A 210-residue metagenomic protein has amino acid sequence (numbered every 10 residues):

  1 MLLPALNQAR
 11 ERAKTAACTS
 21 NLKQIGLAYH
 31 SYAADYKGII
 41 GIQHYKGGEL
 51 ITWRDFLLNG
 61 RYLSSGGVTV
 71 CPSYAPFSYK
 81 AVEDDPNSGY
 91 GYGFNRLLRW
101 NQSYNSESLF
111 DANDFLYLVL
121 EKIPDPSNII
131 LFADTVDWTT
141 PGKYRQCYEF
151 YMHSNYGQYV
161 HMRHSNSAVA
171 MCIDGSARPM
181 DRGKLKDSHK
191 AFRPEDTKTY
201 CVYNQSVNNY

Functional and structural regions predicted by a protein language model:
M1-S20: Amphipathic alpha-helical segments typified by the pilin-like N-terminal helix that continues immediately C-terminal
A16-Y210: Short, well-structured segments within or immediately adjacent to enzyme catalytic domains that line ligand-binding
